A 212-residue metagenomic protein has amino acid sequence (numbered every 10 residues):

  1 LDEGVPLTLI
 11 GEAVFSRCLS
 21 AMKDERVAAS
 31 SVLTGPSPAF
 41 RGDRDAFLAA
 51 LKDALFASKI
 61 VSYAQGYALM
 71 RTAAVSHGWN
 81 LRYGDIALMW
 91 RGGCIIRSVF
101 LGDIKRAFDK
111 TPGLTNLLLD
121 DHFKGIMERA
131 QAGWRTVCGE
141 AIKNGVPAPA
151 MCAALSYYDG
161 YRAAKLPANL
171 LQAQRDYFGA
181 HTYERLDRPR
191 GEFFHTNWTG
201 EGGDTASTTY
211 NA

Functional and structural regions predicted by a protein language model:
L1-A212: NAD(P)-dependent dehydrogenase/reductase Rossmann-like domain
